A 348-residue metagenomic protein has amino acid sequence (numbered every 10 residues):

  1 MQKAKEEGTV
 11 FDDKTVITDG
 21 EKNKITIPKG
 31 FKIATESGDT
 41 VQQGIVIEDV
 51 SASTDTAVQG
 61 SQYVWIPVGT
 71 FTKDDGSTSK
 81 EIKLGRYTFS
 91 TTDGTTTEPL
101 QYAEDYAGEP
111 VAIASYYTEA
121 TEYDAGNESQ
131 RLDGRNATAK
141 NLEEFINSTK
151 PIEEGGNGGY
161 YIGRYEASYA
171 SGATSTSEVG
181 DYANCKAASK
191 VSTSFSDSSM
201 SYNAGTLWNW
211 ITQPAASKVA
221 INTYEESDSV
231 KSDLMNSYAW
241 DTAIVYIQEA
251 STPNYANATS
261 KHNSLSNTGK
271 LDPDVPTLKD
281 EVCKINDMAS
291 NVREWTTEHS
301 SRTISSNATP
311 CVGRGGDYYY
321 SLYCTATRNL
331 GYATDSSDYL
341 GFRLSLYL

Functional and structural regions predicted by a protein language model:
M1-P67, F71-G76, S232: GGW-centered surface loops in extracellular recognition modules
A52-G60, T91-D287: Short aromatic-cysteine micro-motif
V68-F71, A167, A239, D317-Y318: Residues that form or immediately flank small-molecule/cofactor binding pockets and catalytic motifs
T70-D74, Y169, T223-Y224, I247-S251 (+3 more regions): A generic secondary-structure signal for well-formed alpha-helical elements
T72-K83, Y169-T176, T303, Y320-Y323: Short, solvent-exposed loop/turn elements at domain surfaces
G85-Y87: Aromatic-glycine-rich donor-binding/catalytic loop that engages nucleotide-sugar donors across glycosyltransferases
Y238-D241, N267-L348: C-terminal, surface-exposed recognition/capping segments
